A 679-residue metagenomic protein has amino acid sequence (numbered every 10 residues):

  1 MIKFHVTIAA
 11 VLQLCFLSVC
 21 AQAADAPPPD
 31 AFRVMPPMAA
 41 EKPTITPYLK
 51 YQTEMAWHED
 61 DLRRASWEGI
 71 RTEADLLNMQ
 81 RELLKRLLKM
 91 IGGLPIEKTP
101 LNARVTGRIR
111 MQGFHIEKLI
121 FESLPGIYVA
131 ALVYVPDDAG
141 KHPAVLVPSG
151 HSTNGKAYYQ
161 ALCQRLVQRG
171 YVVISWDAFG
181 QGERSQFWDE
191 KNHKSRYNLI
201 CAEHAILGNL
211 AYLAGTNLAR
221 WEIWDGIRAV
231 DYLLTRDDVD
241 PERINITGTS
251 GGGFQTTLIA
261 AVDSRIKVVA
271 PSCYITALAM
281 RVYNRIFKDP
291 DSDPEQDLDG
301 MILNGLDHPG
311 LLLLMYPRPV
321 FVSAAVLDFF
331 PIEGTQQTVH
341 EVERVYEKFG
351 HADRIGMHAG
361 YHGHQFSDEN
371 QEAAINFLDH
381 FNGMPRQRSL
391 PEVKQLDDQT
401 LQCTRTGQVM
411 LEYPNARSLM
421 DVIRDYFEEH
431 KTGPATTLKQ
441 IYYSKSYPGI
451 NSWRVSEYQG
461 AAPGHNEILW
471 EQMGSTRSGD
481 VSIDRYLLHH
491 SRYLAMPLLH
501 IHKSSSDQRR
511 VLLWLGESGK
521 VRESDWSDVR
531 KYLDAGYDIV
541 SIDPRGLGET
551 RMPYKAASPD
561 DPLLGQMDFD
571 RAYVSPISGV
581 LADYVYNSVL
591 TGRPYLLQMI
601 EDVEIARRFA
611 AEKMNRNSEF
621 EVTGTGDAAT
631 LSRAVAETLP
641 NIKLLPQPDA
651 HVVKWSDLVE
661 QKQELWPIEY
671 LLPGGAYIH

Functional and structural regions predicted by a protein language model:
T7-S18: Bacterial N-terminal signal peptides
A24-Y128, H308-G310, Y316-L512, E517-D538 (+3 more regions): Alpha/beta-hydrolase-fold serine-hydrolase catalytic core, especially in secreted/extracellular enzymes
V133-V135, K141-G150, Q508-E517: Short beta-strand element of the alpha/beta-hydrolase
D138, N192-T249, P559-G626: Gly/Ser-rich "nucleophile elbow"/oxyanion-hole loop immediately N-terminal to the catalytic nucleophile in hydrolases
S152, A178-E183, I206, T276 (+3 more regions): Alpha/beta-hydrolase active-site loop signature
S152-L162, A178, D189-E190, E517-R530 (+1 more regions): The serine-hydrolase catalytic nucleophile loop
Y158-I174, E183, S524-S541: Short amphipathic alpha-helix adjacent to the substrate-entry channel of hydrolases
R228-L303, A606-P673: Primarily recognizes the serine-hydrolase "nucleophile elbow" in alpha/beta-hydrolase and SGNH/GDSL folds
